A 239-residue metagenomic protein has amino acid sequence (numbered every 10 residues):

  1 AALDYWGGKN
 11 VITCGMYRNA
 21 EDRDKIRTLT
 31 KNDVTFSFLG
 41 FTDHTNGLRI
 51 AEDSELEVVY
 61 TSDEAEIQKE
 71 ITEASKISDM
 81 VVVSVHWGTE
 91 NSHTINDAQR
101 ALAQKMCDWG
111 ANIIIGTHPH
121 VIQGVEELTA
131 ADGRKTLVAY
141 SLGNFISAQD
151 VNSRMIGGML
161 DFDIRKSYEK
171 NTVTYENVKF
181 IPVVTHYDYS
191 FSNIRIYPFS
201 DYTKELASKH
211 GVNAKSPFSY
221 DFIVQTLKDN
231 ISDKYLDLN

Functional and structural regions predicted by a protein language model:
A1-N239: Acidic, metal/ion-coordinating pockets
